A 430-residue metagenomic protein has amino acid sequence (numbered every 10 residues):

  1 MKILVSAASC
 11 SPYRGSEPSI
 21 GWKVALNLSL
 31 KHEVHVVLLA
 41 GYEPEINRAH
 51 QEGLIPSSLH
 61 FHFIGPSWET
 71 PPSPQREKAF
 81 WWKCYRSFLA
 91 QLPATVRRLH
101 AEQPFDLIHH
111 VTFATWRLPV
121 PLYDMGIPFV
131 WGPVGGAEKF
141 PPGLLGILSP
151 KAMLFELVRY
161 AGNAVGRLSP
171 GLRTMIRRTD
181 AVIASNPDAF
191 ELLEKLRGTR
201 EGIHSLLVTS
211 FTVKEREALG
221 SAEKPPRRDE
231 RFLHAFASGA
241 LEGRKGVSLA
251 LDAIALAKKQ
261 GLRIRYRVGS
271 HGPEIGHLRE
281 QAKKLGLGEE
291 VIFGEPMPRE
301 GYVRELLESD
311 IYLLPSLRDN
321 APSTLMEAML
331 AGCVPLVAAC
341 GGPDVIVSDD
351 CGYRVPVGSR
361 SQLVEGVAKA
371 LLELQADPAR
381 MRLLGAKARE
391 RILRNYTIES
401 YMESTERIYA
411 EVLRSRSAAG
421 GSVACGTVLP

Functional and structural regions predicted by a protein language model:
L4, V134, E223-K245, L251-I254: Conserved donor-binding/catalytic core segment of Leloir-type glycosyltransferases
G162-S221: Donor nucleotide-sugar binding/catalytic pocket of nucleotide-sugar-dependent glycosyltransferases
H277-M297: Nucleotide-activated donor-binding/catalytic signature segment of Leloir-type glycosyltransferases, i.e., the conserved
P296-M297, R304-S309: Short alpha-helical donor nucleotide-sugar binding micro-motif in glycosyltransferases
L317: Aromatic "clamp/platform" in nucleotide-sugar-dependent glycosyltransferases that forms part of the donor/acceptor
V334-V337: Short hydrophobic beta-strand element within catalytic cores of glycosyltransferases and related nucleotide-activated
D344-L372, A379-L383: Change "using UDP/GDP/dTDP sugars" to "using nucleotide sugars
E373, R380-N395, Y401-R407, E411: A short, well-ordered alpha-helix in the C-terminal region of glycosyltransferases
